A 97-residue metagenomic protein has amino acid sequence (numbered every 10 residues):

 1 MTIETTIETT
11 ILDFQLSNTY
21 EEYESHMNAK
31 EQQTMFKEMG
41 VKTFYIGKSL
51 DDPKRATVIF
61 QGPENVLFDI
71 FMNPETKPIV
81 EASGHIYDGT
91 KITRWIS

Functional and structural regions predicted by a protein language model:
M1-P74, D88-S97: Short S/T/G/P-rich N-terminal loop/turn motif that feeds into the first structured element of a domain
E75-A82: A common structural junction motif
